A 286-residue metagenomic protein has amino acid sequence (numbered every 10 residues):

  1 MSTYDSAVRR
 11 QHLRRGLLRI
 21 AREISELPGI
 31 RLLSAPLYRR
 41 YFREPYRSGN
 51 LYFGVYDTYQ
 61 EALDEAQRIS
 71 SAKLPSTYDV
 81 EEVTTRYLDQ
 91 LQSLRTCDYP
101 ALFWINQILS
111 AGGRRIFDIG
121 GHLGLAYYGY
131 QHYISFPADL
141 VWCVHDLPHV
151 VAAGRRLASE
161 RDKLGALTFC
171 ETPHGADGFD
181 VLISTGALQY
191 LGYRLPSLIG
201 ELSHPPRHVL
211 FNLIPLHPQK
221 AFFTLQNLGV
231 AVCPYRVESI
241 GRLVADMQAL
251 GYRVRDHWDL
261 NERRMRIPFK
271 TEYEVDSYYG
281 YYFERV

Functional and structural regions predicted by a protein language model:
M1-Y59: Membrane-proximal basic amphipathic "stem/tether" segments
Y59-G112: Class I SAM-dependent methyltransferase Rossmann-like catalytic core, especially the SAM/SAH-binding loop
G113-L123: Conserved class I S-adenosyl-L-methionine
G121-F169: Class I SAM-dependent methyltransferase SAM/SAH-binding core
D180-R194: A short SAM/SAH-binding and catalytic strip from SAM-dependent methyltransferases
Y190-P205: A short, conserved alpha-helix within the catalytic core of class I
P206-T224: Conserved beta-strand signature within the Rossmann-like core of class I S-adenosyl-L-methionine
L225-R242: Acceptor-substrate binding/catalytic loop of class I
